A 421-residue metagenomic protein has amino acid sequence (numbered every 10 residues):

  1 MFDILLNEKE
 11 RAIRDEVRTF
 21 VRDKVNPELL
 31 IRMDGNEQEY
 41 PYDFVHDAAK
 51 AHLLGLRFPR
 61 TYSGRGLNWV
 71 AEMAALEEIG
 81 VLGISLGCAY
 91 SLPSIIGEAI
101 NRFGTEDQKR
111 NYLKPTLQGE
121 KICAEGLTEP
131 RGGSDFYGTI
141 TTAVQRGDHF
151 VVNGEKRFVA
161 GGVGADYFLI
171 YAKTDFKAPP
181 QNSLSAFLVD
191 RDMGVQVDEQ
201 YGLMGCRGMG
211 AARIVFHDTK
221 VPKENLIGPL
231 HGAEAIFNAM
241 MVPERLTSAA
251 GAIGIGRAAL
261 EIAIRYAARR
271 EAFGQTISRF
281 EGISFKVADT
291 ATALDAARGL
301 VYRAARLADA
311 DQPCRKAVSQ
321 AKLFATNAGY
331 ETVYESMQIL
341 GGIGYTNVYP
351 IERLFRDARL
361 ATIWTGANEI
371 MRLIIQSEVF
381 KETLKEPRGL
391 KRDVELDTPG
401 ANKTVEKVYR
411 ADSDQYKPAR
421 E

Functional and structural regions predicted by a protein language model:
M1-L82, L86-S91, F103-Q108, P115-E120 (+4 more regions): Alpha-helical interface subdomain recognition
H52, A75-G80, A172, V189-V195 (+1 more regions): Short Ser/Thr-interspersed hydrophobic loop/turn segments at strand-loop and sheet-helix junctions that line or gate
G119-L127: A short, Trp-centered hydrophobic/proline-enriched beta-strand micro-motif
A124, G138-T142, Y167-Y171, A186-L188 (+3 more regions): Conserved hydrophobic/aromatic beta-strand scaffold that supports enzyme active sites
R131-S134, F158-G161, K177-A178, L203-G210: Short Gly/Pro-enriched turn/cap motifs at secondary-structure boundaries
G138, G194-P222: Flexible, small-/acidic-enriched active-site or ligand-binding loops
D148-H149, N153-V197: A short core secondary-structure module
D218-I236: Long, acidic (Asp/Glu-rich), low-complexity accessory segments flanking structured domains
